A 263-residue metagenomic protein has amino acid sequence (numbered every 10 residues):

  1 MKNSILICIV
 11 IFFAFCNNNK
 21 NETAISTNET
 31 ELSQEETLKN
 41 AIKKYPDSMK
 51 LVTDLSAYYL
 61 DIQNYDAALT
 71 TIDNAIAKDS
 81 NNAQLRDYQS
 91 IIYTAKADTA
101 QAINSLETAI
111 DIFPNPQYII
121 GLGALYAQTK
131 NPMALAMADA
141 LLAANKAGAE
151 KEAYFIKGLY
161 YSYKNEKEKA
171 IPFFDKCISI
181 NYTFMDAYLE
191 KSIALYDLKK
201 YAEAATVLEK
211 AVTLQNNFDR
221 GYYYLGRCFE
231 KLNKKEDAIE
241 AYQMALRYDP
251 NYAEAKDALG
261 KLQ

Functional and structural regions predicted by a protein language model:
K2, C16-D73, A77-D79: N-terminal leader/linker segments that initiate helical-solenoid repeat arrays
Q34, A68, A102, A134-A136 (+3 more regions): Single-residue signature of alpha-solenoid repeat helices
N40-A41, N74-A75, T108-A109, A140-A144 (+3 more regions): Canonical positions in the second alpha-helix
P46, S80, F113-P114, K146-G148 (+3 more regions): Short coil turns that delineate tetratricopeptide repeat
M49-K50, A83-Q84, P116-Y118, A149-E152 (+5 more regions): Helix-start (N-cap) detector for alpha-helical repeat units in TPR-like alpha-solenoids, especially tetratricopeptide
D54, Y88, G121-A124, I156 (+3 more regions): Canonical tetratricopeptide repeat
D61, A95-K96, A127-K130, Y163-K164 (+5 more regions): Register position in tetratricopeptide repeats
